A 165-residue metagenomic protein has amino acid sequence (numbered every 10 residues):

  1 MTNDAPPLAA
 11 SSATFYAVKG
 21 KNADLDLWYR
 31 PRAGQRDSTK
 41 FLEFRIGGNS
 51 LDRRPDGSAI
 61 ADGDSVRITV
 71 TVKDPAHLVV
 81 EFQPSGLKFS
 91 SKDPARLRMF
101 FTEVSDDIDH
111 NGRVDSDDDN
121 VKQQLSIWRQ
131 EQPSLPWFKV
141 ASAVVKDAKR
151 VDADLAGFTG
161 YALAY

Functional and structural regions predicted by a protein language model:
T2-R32, D62-Q132: Proteolytic processing hotspots in large secreted/extracellular or virion-associated proteins and select intracellular
W28-A61, F100-T102: Proline-anchored loop/turn motifs at beta-strand termini and strand-loop-strand connectors
E43, R96-R98, D152: Beta-strand secondary-structure signal
V80, P133-S142: Surface-exposed loop/edge segments in extracytoplasmic proteins
D106, L135-P136, Y161: Eukaryotic short linear interaction motifs
V144-A148: Short, solvent-exposed loop/turn segments in extracellular or other extracytoplasmic domains
R150-Y165: C-terminal beta-strand-rich structural cap/linker in extracellular carbohydrate-active enzymes
